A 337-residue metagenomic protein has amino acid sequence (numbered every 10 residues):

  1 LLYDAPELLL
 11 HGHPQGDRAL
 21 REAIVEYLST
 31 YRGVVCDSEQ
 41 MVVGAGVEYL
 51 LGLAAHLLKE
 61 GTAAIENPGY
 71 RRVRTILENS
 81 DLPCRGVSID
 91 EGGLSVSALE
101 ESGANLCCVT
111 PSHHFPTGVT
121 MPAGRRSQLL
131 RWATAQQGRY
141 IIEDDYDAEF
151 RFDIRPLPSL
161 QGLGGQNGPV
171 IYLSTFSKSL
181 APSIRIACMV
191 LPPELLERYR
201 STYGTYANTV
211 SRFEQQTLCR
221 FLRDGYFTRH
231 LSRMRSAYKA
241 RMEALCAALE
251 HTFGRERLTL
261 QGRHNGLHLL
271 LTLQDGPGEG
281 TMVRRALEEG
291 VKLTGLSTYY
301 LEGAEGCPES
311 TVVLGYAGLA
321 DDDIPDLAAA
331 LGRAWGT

Functional and structural regions predicted by a protein language model:
L2-G138, E149, D153-Q166, I171 (+1 more regions): Conserved core of the PLP fold type I
L163-R198, F213: Active-site PLP attachment segment
Q166, E279-V283, L293-A320: Active-site-adjacent capping/gating segments
V190, L270-T272, G315-A317: Short hydrophobic/aromatic beta-strand micro-patches that form the beta-sheet surface supporting nucleotide- or nucleic
R200-Y203, D224-C246: Structural signature of PLP-dependent enzymes
C219, R235-C246, L258-T272, M282-R285: Conserved glycine-rich beta-strand-loop-beta hairpin in the small C-terminal domain of fold type I
E288, E305-T337: PLP-dependent enzyme catalytic core of the Aspartate aminotransferase-like
